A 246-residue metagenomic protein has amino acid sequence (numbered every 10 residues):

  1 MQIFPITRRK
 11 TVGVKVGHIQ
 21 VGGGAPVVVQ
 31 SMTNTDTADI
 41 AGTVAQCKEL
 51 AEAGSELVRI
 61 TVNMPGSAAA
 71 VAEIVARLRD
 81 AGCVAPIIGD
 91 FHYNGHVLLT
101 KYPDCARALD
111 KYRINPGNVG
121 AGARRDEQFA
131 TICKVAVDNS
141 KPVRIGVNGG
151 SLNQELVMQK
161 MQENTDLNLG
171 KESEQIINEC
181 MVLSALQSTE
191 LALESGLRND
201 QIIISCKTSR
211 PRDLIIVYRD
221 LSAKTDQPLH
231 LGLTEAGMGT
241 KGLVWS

Functional and structural regions predicted by a protein language model:
M1-S31: N-terminal amphipathic alpha-helix/helix-capping segment at the start of soluble metabolic enzymes
Q2, S55-S188, P211: Active-site beta->alpha loop and helix N-cap motifs at the rims of alpha/beta catalytic domains
V21, P26-V27, N34-D36, G150 (+2 more regions): Short, glycine-/Ser/Thr-/acidic-enriched flexible segments
G23-M32, L50-L57, Q154-I176, G196-D200 (+1 more regions): Gly-rich Lys/Arg/Thr-decorated short loops/hinges at beta-loop-alpha junctions or inter-strand turns that position
V28, M32, D39-L50, E56 (+2 more regions): Generic N-terminal targeting/processing segments that precede catalytic cores or assembly contacts
A38-E49, G95-P103, L243-S246: Short, acidic/polar
A41-G42, A69, E73, E127 (+2 more regions): Generic recognition of short, well-ordered alpha-helical segments
C133, N148, E163-S246: Catalytic alpha/beta core domains of metabolic enzymes, predominantly
